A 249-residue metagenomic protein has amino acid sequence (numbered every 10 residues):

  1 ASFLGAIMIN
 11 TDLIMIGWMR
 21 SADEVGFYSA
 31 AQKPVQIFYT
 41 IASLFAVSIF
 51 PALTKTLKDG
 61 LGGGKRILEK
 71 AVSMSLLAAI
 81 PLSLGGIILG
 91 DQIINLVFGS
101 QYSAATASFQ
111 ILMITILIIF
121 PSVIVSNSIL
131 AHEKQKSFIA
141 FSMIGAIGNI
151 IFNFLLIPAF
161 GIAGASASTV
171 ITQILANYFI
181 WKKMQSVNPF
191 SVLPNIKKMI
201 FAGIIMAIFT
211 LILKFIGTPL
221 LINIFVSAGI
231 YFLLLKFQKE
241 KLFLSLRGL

Functional and structural regions predicted by a protein language model:
A1-M19, S227-A228: Signature of the first transmembrane helix
G5, N153, I204-T218: Hydrophobic alpha-helical transmembrane segments in multi-pass integral membrane proteins
N10, M19-A22, A131-E133, A159: Helix-loop interface residues and adjacent transmembrane-helix termini in multi-pass membrane transporters, primarily
I14, I37, I41, S83-I88 (+10 more regions): Membrane-embedded alpha-helical segments of multi-pass transporters/permeases
R20, F27-S142: Specific pore-lining/lateral-gate transmembrane helices of multi-pass inner-membrane transport and insertion machines
V125-E133, I180-P194: Alpha-helical transmembrane segments
M143-N149, I162-K183, N223-F232: Hydrophobic alpha-helical transmembrane segments
L211-L249: Membrane-proximal transmembrane or re-entrant/amphipathic helices at the cytosolic face
